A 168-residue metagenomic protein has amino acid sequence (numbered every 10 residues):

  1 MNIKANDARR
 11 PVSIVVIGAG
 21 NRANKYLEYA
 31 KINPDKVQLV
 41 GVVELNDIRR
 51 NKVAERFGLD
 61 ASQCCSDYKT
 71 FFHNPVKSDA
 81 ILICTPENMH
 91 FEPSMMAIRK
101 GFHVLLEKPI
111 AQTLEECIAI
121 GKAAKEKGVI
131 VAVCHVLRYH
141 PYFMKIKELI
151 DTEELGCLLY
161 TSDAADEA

Functional and structural regions predicted by a protein language model:
M1-G58: N-terminal Rossmann-like dinucleotide-binding module
R50, P93, I120, I146 (+1 more regions): Aromatic/hydrophobic pocket-lining residues that form π-stacking "cages" and hydrophobic walls in ligand
S62-A123: Beta-loop-alpha module in the N-terminal Rossmann-like domain of NAD(P)-dependent dehydrogenases, especially those
K108-P109, H135-L137: Short strand-turn motif at the edge of the Rossmann-like AdoMet-binding core
A119-V136: Rossmann-fold dehydrogenase core element
Y139-L159: Oxidoreductase and adenylate-handling cofactor-binding alpha/beta cores
Y160-A168: Single conserved hydrophobic/aromatic residue that forms the stacking wall/gate of nucleotide- or nucleobase-binding
